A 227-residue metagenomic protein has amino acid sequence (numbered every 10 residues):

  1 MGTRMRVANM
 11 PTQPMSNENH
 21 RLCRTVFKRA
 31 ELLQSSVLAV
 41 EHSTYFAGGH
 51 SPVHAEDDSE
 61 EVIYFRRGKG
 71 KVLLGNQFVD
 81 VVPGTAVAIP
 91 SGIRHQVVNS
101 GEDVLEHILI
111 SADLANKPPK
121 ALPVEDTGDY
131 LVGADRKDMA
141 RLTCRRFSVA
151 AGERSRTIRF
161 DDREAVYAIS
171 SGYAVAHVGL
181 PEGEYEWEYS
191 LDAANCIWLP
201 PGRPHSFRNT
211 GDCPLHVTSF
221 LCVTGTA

Functional and structural regions predicted by a protein language model:
M1-V37, P52, E102-A151, R156-T157 (+2 more regions): A short, N-terminal "cap"/entry segment at the start of jelly-roll beta-barrel domains of the cupin/DSBH fold
A30, L74, V178-G183, G211: Short acidic, glycine-rich loop/turn motifs
V37, E56, S100-E102, F160-D161 (+1 more regions): Short glycine/proline-enriched turns and hinge-like loops at secondary-structure junctions
H42-F46, A55-V72, A112, S148-V149 (+3 more regions): Short, conserved beta-strand element in jelly-roll/cupin
H50-P52, K71, A86-V87, S91-V97 (+4 more regions): Histidine-centered metal-chelating micro-motifs
N76-S91, L180-P201: Short acidic-glycine-tyrosine-enriched beta hairpin
V82, S91-K117, A193, P201-A227: Ligand-binding loop in jelly-roll beta-barrel domains
